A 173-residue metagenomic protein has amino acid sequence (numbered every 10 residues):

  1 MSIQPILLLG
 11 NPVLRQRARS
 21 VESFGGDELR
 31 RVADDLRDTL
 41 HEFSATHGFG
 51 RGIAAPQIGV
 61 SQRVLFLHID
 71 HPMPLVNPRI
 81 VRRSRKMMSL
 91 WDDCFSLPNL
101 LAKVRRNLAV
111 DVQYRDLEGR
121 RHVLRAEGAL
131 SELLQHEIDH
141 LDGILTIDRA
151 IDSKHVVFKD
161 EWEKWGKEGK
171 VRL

Functional and structural regions predicted by a protein language model:
M1-L173: Positively charged
